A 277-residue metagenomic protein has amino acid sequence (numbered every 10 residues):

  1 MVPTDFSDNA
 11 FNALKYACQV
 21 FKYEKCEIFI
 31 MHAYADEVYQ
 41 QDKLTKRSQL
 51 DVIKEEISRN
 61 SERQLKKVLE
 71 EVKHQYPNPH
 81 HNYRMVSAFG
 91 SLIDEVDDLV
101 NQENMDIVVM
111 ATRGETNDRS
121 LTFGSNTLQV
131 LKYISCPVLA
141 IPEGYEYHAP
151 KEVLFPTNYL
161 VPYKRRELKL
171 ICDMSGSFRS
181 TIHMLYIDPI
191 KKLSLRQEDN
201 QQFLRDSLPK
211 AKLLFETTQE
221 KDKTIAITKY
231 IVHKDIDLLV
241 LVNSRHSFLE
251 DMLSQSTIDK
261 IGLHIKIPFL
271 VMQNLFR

Functional and structural regions predicted by a protein language model:
M1-L50, E152-T217, I236-L238, H264 (+1 more regions): Small/aliphatic-rich secondary-structure junction motif
M1-N12, H80, I107-T112, D118 (+2 more regions): Intrinsically disordered or low-complexity boundary/linker segments at protein termini and domain junctions
Q49-R63: A short acidic, glycine-rich active-site loop that binds or catalyzes chemistry on phosphate/adenosine moieties
E70-V108, L208-L239, N243-D259, L263 (+2 more regions): Structural beta-alpha unit
N117-T122, L249-L253: Glycine/threonine-rich flexible loop motifs
F123-N126, E198-Q201, L253-I258: Charged helix-capping and loop-helix junction motifs
L128, C172, Q202, T228 (+1 more regions): Active-site phosphate/pyrophosphate- and oxyanion-stabilizing loops and adjacent acidic/basic residues in soluble
